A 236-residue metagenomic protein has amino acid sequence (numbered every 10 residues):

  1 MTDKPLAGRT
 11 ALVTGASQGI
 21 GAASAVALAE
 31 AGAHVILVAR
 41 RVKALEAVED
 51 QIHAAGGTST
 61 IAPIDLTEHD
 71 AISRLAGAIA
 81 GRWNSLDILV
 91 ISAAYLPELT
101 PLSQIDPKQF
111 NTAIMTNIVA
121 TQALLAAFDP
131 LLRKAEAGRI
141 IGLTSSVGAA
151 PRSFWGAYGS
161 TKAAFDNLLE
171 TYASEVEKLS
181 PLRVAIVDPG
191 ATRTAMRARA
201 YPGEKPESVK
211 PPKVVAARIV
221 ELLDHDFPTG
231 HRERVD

Functional and structural regions predicted by a protein language model:
T10, S17-G19: Conserved glycine-rich cofactor-binding loop
A33-A47: Conserved glycine-rich Rossmann-like NAD(P)H-binding loop of the short-chain dehydrogenase/reductase
K43, P63-R74, P107: The beta1-alpha1 cofactor-binding region of Rossmann-like NAD(H)/NADP(H)-dependent oxidoreductases
S73, Y95-N111, F154: Conserved mid-core segment of classical short-chain dehydrogenase/reductases
G77-G81, T116-E136, A173-S174: Amphipathic alpha-helical dimer-interface segment in Rossmann-like NAD(P)H-dependent oxidoreductases
Y95, P107, R133-K134, G138-K178 (+1 more regions): Catalytic loop of short-chain dehydrogenase/reductase
S103-Q122, I141, F165: Catalytic Tyr-X3-Lys loop
L182, I186-V187, T194, P202-D236: C-terminal helical subdomain
